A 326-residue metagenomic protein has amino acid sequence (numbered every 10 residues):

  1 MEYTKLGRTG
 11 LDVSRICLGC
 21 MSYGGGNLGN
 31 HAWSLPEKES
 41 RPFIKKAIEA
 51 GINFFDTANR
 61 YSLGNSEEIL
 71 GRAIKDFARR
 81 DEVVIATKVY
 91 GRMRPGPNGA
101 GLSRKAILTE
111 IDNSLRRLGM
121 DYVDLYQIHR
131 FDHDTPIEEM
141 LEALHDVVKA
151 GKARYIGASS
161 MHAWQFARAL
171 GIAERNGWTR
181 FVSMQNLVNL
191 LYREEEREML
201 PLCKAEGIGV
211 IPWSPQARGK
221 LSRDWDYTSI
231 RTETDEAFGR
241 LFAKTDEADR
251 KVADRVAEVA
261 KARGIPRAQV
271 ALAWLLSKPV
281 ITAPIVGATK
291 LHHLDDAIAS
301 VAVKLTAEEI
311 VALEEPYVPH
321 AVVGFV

Functional and structural regions predicted by a protein language model:
M1-V83: N-terminal binding-site loop/beta-alpha segment at the start of enzyme catalytic domains that lines or forms
Y3, T135-E315: Beta/alpha (TIM)-barrel catalytic core signal, keyed to glycine-rich beta->alpha loops juxtaposed to Asp/Glu that bind
S14-R15, R80-V83, T87, D121-L125 (+4 more regions): Short acidic capping loops at alpha-helix termini that bridge into adjacent secondary structure
M21-Y23, R60, K88-R92, I128-F131 (+3 more regions): Active-site beta-loop-alpha junctions enriched in small/polar residues
G25-K38, M93-L108, H129, D134: Active-site mouth loops of central-metabolism enzymes
W33-A47, G101-L118, F166-G171: Short, acidic/polar
A73-E82, R116-G119, V148, L170-N176: Acidic (Asp/Glu)-rich catalytic clusters
L115-T135: Active-site groove signature of glycoside hydrolases
